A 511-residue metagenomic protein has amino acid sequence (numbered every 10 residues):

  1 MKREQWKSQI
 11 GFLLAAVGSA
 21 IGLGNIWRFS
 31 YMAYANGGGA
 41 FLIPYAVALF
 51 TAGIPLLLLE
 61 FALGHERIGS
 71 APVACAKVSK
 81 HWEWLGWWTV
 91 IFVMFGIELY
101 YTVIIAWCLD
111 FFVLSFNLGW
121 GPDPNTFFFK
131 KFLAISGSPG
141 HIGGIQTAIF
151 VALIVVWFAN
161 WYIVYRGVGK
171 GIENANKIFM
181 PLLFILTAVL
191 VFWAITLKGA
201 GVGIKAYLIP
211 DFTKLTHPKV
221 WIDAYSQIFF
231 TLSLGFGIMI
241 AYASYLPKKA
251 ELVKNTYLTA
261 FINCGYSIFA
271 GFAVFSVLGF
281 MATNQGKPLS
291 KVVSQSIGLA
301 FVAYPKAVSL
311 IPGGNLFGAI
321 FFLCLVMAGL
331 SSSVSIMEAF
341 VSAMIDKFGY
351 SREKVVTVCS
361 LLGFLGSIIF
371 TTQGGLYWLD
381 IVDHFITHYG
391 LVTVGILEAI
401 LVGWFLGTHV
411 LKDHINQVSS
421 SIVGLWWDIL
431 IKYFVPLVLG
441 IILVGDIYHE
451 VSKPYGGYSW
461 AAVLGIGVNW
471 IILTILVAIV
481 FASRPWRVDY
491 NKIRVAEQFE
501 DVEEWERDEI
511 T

Functional and structural regions predicted by a protein language model:
M1-W27, L56-F61, H65-K77, W84-W87 (+2 more regions): Membrane-interface "cap" regions at the ends of multi-pass membrane proteins
M1-W6, I10, E173, K177-L330 (+4 more regions): Membrane-embedded translocation segments of transport machinery
R3-E4, M32-N36, E66, A71-W88 (+8 more regions): Inter-helical loop and helix-membrane interface segments of multi-pass membrane transporters/permeases
E4, A33-L59, L85, A148 (+2 more regions): Extracellular loop-to-transmembrane helix junctions
Q9-A48, V202, I238-L246, N255-Y257 (+3 more regions): Transmembrane helix-boundary motif of multi-pass solute transporters/channels
R28-A48, G64, I68-S70, V78-K80 (+9 more regions): Transmembrane helix-loop boundary segments of multi-pass membrane transporters
L56, Y101-T126, F184-P210, F280 (+3 more regions): Hydrophobic alpha-helical segments and their helix-loop junctions in multi-pass secondary transporters
D380-V394, G424-E504, T511: A generic transmembrane alpha-helix motif of multi-pass inner-membrane proteins
